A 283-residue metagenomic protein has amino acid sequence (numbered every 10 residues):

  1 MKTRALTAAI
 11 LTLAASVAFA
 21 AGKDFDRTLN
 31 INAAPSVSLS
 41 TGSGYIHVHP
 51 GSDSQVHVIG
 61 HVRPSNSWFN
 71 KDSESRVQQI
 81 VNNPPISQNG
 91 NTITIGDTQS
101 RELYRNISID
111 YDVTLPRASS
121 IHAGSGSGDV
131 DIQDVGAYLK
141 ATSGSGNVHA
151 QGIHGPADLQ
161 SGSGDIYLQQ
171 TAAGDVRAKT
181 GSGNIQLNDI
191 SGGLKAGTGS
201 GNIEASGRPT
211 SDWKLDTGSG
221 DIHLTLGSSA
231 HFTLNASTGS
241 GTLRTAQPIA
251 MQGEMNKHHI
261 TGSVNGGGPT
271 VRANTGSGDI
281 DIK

Functional and structural regions predicted by a protein language model:
M1-T7: Bacterial N-terminal signal peptides that target proteins for export
A8-S16: Bacterial N-terminal signal peptides
F19-S125, Q133-S143, H149-S161, Y167-K179 (+5 more regions): Acidic (Asp/Glu) and glycine-rich low-complexity loops/linkers that are typically intrinsically disordered
V130, A205, I222-T225, I282: Beta-strand-rich extracellular passenger or scaffold domains
G183, G201: Pocket-lining segment of extracytoplasmic ligand-binding domains
D212-K214, D221: Acidic, glycine-rich calcium-binding repeat modules characteristic of RTX/beta-roll and related beta-solenoid repeat
